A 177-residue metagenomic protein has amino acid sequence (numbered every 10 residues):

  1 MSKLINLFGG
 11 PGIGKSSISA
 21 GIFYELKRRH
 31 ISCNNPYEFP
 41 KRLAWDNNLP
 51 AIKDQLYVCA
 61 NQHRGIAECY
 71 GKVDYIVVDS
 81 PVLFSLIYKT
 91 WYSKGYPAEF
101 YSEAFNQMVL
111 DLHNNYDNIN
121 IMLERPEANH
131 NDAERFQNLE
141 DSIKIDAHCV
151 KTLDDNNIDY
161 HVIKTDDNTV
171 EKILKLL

Functional and structural regions predicted by a protein language model:
L7: Hydrophobic anchor at the beta1->P-loop junction of P-loop NTPases
P11: The conserved Walker
K15: Conserved lysine of the Walker
I18: Hydrophobic positions on the alpha1 helix immediately C-terminal to the Walker A/P-loop
F23-H63: Conserved substrate/cofactor phosphate-moiety recognition/catalytic segment in nucleotide-dependent phosphotransferases
E38-P40, S80-V82, M122-P126: Short loop/turn segments at strand-loop or loop-helix junctions that form parts of catalytic or ligand-binding pockets
N48-A98: Conserved nucleotide-sensing/catalytic segment adjacent to the nucleotide-binding pocket in NTP-handling enzymes
Y92-N168: A glycine- and Lys/Arg-enriched "phosphate-lid" helix/loop adjacent to the NTP-binding pocket of small-molecule kinases
